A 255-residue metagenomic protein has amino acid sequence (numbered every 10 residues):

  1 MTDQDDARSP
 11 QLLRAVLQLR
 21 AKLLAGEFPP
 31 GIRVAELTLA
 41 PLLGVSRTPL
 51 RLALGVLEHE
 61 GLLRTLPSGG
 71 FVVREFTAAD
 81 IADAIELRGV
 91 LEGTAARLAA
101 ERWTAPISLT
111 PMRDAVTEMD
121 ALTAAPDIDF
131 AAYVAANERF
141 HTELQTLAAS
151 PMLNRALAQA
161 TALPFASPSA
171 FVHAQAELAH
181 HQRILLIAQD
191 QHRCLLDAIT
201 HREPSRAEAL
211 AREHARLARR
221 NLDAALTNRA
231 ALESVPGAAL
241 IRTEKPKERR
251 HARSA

Functional and structural regions predicted by a protein language model:
M1-E101, M152, T227-A255: Short linear motifs at protein or domain termini
D3-Q4, A78-A82, A100-A105, A124-I128 (+1 more regions): A ubiquitous short alpha-helical element
P10, A131, L185-I187: Short helix-capping and inter-helix turn/linker motifs at the boundaries of alpha-helical repeat units
G55, V90, R97, E101 (+4 more regions): Charged/polar positions on well-ordered alpha helices
T65, N137, I187-Q189: Short, flexible turn/loop "capping" segments at secondary-structure junctions
I85-G93, L109-V116, L185, Q189-H192: Hydrophobic faces of stable alpha-helices that mediate helix-helix packing
P106-A174, Q191-A198, R206-A218: Conserved amphipathic alpha-helical segments that form helical-bundle/coiled-coil interaction surfaces
S169-A255: C-terminal all-alpha effector/ligand-binding and dimerization domain of prokaryotic HTH-type transcriptional repressors
